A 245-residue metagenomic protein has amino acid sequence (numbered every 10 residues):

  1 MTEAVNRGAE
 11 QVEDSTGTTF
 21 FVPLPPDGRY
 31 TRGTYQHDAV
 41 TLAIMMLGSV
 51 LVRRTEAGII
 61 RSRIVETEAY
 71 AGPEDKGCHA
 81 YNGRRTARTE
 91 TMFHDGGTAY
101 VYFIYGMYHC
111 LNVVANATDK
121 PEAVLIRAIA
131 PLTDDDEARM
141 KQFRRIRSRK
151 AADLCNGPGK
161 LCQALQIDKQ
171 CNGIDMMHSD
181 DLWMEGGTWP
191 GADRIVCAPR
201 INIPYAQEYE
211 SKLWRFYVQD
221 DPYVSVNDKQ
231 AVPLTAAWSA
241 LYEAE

Functional and structural regions predicted by a protein language model:
T2-E245: Conserved, well-structured core segments that form or line functional sites
